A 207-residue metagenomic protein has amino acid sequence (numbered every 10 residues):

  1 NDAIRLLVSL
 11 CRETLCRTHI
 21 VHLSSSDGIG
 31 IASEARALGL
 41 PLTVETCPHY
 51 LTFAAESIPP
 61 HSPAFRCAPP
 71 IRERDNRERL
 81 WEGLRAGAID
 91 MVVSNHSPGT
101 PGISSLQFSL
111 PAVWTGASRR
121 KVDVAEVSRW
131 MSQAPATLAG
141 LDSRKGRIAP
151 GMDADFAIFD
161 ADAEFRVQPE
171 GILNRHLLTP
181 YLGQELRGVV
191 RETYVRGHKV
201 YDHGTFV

Functional and structural regions predicted by a protein language model:
N1-L6, L10-R17, A64, G83-G87 (+2 more regions): His/Asp/Glu-enriched, well-ordered alpha-helical/loop segment that forms or immediately abuts the divalent-metal
N1-V92: Histidine/acidic residue-rich metal-binding segments in metalloenzymes
L23-S26, S97, D162, H198: Flexible loop residues that form catalytic and substrate-binding hotspots at small-molecule/glycan-binding clefts
S24, T52, P59, R66-A68 (+9 more regions): Generic, ordered loop/turn and secondary-structure boundary motif
T43-T46, S94, S132, T193: Ser/Thr-centric signal marking residues that sit in or immediately flank functional binding/regulatory motifs
E73-E82, A112-T115, L186-T193: Short C-terminal domain-edge/linker segments immediately following a structured domain
P150-T205: C-terminal cap of metal-dependent C-N hydrolases
